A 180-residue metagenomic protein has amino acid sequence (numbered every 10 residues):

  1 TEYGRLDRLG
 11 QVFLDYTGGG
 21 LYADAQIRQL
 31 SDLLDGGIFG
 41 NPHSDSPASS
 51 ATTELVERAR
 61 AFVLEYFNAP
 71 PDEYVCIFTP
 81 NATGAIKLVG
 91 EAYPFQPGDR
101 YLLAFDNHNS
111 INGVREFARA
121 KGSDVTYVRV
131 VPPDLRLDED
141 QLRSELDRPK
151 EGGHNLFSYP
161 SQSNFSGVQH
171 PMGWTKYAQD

Functional and structural regions predicted by a protein language model:
T1-D180: Pyridoxal 5′-phosphate
